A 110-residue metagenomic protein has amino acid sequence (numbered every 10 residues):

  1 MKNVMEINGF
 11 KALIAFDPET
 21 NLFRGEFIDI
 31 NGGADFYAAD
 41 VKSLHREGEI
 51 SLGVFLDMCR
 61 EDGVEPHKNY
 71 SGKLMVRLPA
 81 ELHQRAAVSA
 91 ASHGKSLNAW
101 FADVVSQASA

Functional and structural regions predicted by a protein language model:
M1-L22, E26, I50, D57: N-terminal segment of the canonical double-stranded RNA-binding domain
L13-A15, Y37, M75-R77, E81: Generic structural detector for well-ordered beta-strands
E26-D29, H67: Short, flexible turn/loop "capping" segments at secondary-structure junctions
I28-S43: A short, exposed loop/beta-hairpin motif centered on an aromatic-Gly-Thr core
D40-L56: A short, charged, amphipathic alpha-helix used as a generic interaction element across diverse proteins
E61-L78, A91-K95, A99: Short Lys/Arg-rich basic patches
G72-A86, V105: Short amphipathic alpha-helix starts
L97-A110: Short, basic amphipathic alpha-helical segments that act as recognition/interaction helices in nucleic-acid-binding
